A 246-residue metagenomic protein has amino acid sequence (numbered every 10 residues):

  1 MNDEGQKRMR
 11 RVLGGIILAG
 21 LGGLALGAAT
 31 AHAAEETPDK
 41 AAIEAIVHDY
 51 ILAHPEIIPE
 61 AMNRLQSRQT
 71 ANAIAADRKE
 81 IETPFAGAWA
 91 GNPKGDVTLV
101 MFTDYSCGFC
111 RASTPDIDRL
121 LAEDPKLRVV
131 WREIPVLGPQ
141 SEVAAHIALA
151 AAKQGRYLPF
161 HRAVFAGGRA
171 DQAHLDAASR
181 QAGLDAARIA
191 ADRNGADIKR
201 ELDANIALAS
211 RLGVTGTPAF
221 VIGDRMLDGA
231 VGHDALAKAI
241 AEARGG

Functional and structural regions predicted by a protein language model:
N2-G5, A34-H48, A177-G246: C-terminal cap of thioredoxin/glutaredoxin-like
N2-K79: N-terminal targeting signals for export/organelle localization
T37-A41, L52, R68, G108-R111 (+5 more regions): Soluble non-cytosolic domains of exported or imported proteins
I43, T98-L99: Beta-strand elements within well-structured catalytic alpha/beta cores of enzymes that handle phosphate/sulfate esters
I43, V47, H54, I58-A61 (+11 more regions): Stable alpha-helical elements in mature extracytoplasmic
M62-P84, S141, I198-A209: Charged, low-complexity, helix-prone segments enriched in Lys/Glu/Asp/Gln
E80-V97, L121-A122: A short beta-strand-turn-helix
V100, Y105, R111-D185, A190 (+2 more regions): Structural alpha/beta surface segment adjacent to cysteine/selenocysteine redox centers across thiol/disulfide enzymes
